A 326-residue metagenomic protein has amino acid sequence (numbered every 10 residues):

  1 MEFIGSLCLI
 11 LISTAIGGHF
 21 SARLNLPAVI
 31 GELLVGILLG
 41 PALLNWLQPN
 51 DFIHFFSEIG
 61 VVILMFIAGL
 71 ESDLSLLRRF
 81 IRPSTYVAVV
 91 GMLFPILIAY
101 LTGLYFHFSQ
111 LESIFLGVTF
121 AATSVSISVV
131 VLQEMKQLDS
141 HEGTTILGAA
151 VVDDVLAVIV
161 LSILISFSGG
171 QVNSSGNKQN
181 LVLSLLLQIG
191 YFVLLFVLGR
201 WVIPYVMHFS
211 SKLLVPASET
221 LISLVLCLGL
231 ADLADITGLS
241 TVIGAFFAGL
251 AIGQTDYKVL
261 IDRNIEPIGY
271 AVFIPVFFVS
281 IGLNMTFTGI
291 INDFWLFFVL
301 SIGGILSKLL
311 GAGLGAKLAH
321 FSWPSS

Functional and structural regions predicted by a protein language model:
M1-I10, P49-F66, Q110-S126, S184-L194 (+3 more regions): Structural signature of hydrophobic alpha-helical transmembrane segments
L7-C8, A15-I16, V155-V158, S162-L260 (+4 more regions): Core mid-bundle transmembrane helix pairs that form the ion/substrate translocation pathway in diverse multi-pass
F20, R82-Q137, I281, F287 (+1 more regions): Transmembrane alpha-helices that form the ion-translocation and gating core of multi-pass ion transport proteins
L26, L70-P83, F106-L111, L132-T144 (+4 more regions): Juxtamembrane helix-boundary/capping and inter-helix hinge elements in multi-pass membrane proteins
L26-L34, F56-S57, R79-F94, I114 (+4 more regions): Cytoplasmic-side transmembrane-helix entry/capping segments in multi-pass membrane proteins
I30, L38, V89-A99, F120-S128 (+5 more regions): Membrane-embedded alpha-helical segments of transport systems, primarily multispan ion/solute transporters
V35-L39, H54-F80, I96, I165 (+6 more regions): Hydrophobic transmembrane alpha-helices of secondary-active transporters and Na+-translocating membrane complexes
N45-F52, G103-F108, F167-L183, Y205-F209 (+2 more regions): Membrane-interface helix termini and inter-helical loops of multi-pass transporters
